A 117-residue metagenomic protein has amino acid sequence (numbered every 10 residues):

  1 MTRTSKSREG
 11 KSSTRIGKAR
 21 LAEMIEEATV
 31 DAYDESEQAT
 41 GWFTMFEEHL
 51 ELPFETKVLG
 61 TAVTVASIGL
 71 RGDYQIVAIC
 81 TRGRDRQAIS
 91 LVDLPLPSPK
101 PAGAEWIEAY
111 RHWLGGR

Functional and structural regions predicted by a protein language model:
T2-P53: Mixed-charge, Lys/Arg-rich low-complexity intrinsically disordered regions
R3-S5, R15, Q75, H112-R117: Short beta-rich binding modules
S7-G10, A28-D31, A104-R117: Long, low-complexity intrinsically disordered regions
F54-V58: A short beta-strand micro-motif
T61-G69: Short beta-strand-centered aromatic/proline hotspots
G72-I79: Short aromatic-glycine-enriched beta-strand elements
D85-P95: A short macromolecule-binding patch
